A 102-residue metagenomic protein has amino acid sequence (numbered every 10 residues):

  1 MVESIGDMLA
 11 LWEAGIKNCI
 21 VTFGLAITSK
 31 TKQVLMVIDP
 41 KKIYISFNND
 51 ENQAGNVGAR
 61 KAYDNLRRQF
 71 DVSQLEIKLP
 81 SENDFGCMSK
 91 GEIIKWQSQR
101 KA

Functional and structural regions predicted by a protein language model:
D7-A102: TOPRIM fold recognition
